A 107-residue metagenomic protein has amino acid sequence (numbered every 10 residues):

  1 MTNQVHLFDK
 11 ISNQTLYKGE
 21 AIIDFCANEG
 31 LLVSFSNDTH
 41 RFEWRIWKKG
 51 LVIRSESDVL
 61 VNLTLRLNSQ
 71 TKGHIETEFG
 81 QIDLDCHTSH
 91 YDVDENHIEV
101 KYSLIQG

Functional and structural regions predicted by a protein language model:
M1-Q106: N-terminal intrinsically disordered, cationic/polar leader segments that include organellar targeting peptides
